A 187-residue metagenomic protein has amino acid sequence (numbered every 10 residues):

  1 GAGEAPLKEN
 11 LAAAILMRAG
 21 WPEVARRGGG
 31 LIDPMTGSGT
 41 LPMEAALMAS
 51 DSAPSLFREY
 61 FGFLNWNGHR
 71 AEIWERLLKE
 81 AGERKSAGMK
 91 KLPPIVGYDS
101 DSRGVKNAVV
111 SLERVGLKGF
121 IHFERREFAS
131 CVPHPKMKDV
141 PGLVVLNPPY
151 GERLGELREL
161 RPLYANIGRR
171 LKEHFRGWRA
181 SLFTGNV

Functional and structural regions predicted by a protein language model:
G1-A2: Non-catalytic substrate-recognition/targeting regions of SAM-dependent transferases
L7-N10, A14-C131: Conserved S-adenosyl-L-methionine
G28, P141, F175-R179: Short glycine-dipeptide loop
K90-P94, Y98-S111, E152-V187: Conserved Class I SAM-dependent methyltransferase catalytic core
S130-V145: A short acidic, Gly/Pro-enriched loop at the edge of an enzyme's catalytic core that lines a small-molecule cofactor
V145-E152: A short SAM/SAH-binding and catalytic strip from SAM-dependent methyltransferases
